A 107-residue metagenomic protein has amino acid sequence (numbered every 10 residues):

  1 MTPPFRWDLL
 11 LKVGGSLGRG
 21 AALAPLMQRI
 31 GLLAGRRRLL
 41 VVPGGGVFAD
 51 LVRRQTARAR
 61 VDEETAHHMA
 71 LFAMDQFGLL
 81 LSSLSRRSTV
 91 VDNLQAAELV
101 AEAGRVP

Functional and structural regions predicted by a protein language model:
M1-L40: N-terminal glycine-/serine-/threonine-rich phosphate-binding loop
G18-R19, V47-D50: Short, active-site-adjacent cap segments at secondary-structure transitions
A22-L23, V52-R54: Ubiquitous "structural anchor" signal
G44: Glycine-rich N-terminal segment of FAD-binding domains in flavoprotein oxidoreductases, spanning the beta-loop-helix
R53-P107: Ligand-binding beta-strand-loop-alpha-helix segment within the catalytic cores of soluble metabolic enzymes
